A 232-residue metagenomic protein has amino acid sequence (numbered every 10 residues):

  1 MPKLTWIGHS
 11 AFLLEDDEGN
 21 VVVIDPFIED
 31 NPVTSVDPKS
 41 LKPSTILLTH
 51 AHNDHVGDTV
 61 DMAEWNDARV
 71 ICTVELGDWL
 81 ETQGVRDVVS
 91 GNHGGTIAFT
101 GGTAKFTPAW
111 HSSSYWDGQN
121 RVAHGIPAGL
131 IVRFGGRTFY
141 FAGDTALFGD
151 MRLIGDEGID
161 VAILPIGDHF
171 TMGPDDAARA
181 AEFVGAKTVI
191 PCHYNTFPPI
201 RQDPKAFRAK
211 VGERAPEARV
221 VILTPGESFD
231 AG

Functional and structural regions predicted by a protein language model:
M1-V21, F27-N31, A98, K105 (+2 more regions): Zn-dependent metallo-beta-lactamase
K3, E64-R69, R137-F139: Short active-site oxyanion
L13-H52, G57-E64, E75, S112-V122 (+1 more regions): Pre-active-site segment of Zn-dependent metallo-hydrolases
V23-P26, P43-A51, I71-V74, S90 (+4 more regions): Active-site neighborhood of phospho(di)ester-bond hydrolases with catalytic His/Asp-centered motifs
D30-N31, H52-G57, G77-L80, G95-A98 (+5 more regions): Active-site environment of divalent metal-dependent phosphoester hydrolases
G57-Y115: Glycine/small-residue-rich loop that forms an oxyanion/phosphate-binding "nest" at active or ligand-binding sites
R69, E81-G95, A178, E182-G232: Binuclear metal-ion centers of metallo-dependent hydrolases, dominated by the metallo-beta-lactamase
W116-F183: Active-site-proximal loop/helix segments of hydrolase catalytic cores
